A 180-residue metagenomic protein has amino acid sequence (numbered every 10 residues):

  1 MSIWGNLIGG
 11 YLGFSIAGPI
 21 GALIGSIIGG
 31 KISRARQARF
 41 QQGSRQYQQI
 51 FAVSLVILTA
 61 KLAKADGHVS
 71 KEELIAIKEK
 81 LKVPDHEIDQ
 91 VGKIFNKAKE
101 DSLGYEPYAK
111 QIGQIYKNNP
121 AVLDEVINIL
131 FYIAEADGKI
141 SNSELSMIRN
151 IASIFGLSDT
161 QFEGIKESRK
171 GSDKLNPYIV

Functional and structural regions predicted by a protein language model:
M1-V180: Small-residue-enriched hydrophobic alpha-helices in membranes
